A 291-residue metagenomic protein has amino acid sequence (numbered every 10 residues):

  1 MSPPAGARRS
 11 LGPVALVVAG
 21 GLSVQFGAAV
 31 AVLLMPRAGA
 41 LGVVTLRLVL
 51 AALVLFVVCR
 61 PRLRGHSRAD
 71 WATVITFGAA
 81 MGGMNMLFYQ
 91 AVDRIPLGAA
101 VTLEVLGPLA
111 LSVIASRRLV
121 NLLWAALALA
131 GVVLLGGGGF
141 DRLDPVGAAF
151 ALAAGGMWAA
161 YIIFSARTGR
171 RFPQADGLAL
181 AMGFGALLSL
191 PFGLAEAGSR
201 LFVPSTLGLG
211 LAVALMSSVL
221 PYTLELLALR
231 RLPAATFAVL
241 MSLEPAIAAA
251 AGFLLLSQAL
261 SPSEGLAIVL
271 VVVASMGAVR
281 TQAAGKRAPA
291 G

Functional and structural regions predicted by a protein language model:
M1-G20, A52-T76, I114-L123, F140-V146 (+4 more regions): Membrane-interface interhelical linkers
M1-G42, T76-A79, G83-L87, A130 (+3 more regions): Glycine-/small-residue-enriched transmembrane alpha-helix faces in small-molecule transporters and effluxers
S2-P4, L46-L48, T206, S242-G291: C-terminal-most transmembrane helix of multi-pass membrane proteins
P13-V14, M35-G83, A110-L111, M157-F164 (+3 more regions): Transmembrane alpha-helices of multi-pass small-molecule transport proteins
V18-F26, V30, V58, I75-Q90 (+5 more regions): Hydrophobic alpha-helical transmembrane segments of multi-pass membrane transport proteins, especially secondary
L34, V43, R47, A91 (+7 more regions): Hydrophobic/aromatic residues within transmembrane alpha-helices of multi-pass small-molecule transporters
G42-L53, M81, F88-L119, A154 (+1 more regions): Specific alpha-helical transmembrane segments that line the substrate/conduction pathway and gating interfaces
L106, V120-G139, G156, G183 (+2 more regions): Hydrophobic transmembrane alpha-helices of multi-pass small-molecule transport proteins
